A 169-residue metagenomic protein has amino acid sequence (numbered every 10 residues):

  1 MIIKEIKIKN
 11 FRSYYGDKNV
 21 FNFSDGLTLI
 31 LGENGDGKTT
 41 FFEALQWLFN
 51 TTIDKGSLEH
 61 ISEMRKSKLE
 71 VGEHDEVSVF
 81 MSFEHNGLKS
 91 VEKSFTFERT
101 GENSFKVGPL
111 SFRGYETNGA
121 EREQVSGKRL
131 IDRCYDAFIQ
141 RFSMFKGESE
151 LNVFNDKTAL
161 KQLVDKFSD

Functional and structural regions predicted by a protein language model:
M1-W47, V164: Pre-Walker A-like glycine/lysine-rich segment at the N-terminus of P-loop NTPase domains
E5-I6, L110, F142-S143: Generic beta-strand hydrophobic packing signal
L29, S143-M144: ABC nucleotide-binding domain signature
L31, F42-S94, E98, S104-G108 (+3 more regions): Conserved P-loop NTP-binding catalytic core
D36, T40, R122-S126, A137-F138 (+1 more regions): Charged, alpha-helix-enriched surfaces in structured cytosolic catalytic cores of large nucleotide-utilizing machines
H74, Q140-S143, A159-K166: Elongated alpha-helical scaffolds
F83, F145-E150: A short hydrophobic beta-strand->loop->alpha-helix junction that borders the nucleotide-binding pocket of P-loop NTPases
E148-D169: Extended, Lys/Glu-rich alpha-helical coiled-coil stalks
